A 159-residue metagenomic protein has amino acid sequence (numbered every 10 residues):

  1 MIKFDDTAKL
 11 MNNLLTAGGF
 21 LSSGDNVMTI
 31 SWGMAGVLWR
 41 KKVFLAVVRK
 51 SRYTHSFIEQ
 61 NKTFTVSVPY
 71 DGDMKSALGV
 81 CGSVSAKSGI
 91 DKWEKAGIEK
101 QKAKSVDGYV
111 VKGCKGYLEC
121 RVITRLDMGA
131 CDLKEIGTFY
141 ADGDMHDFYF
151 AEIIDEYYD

Functional and structural regions predicted by a protein language model:
M1-I30, M34-D159: Active-site-proximal mixed secondary-structure blocks
